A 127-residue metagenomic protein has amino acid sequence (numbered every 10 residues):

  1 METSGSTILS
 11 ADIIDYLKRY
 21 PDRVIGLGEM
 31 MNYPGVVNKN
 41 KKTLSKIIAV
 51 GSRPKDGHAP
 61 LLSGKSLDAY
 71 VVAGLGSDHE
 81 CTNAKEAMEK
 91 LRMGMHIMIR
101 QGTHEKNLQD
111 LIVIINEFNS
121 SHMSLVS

Functional and structural regions predicted by a protein language model:
M1-E2: Metal-cofactor-binding active-site regions of metalloenzymes
T7-I25, G35-M98, E105-V126: Histidine/acidic residue-rich metal-binding segments in metalloenzymes
E29: Conserved active-site carboxylates
N32: Short, glycine/acidic-enriched loop or turn micro-motifs at the edges of active sites
